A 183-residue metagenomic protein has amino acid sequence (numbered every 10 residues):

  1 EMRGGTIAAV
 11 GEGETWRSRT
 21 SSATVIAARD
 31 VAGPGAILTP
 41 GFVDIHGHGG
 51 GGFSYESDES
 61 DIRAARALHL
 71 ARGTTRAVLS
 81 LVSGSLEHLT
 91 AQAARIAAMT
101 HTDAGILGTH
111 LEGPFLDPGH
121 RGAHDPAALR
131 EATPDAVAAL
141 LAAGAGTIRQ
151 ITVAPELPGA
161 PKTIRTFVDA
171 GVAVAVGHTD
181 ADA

Functional and structural regions predicted by a protein language model:
E1, L38, D44, H110 (+1 more regions): Conserved beta-strand segments that form the floor/walls of ligand-binding pockets within enzyme and binding domains
E1-T39: Histidine-rich, glycine-flanked metal-binding segment
G5, G35, H46, H69 (+2 more regions): Divalent metal-coordination and catalytic microenvironments
T6-A8, I62, D182-A183: Short, intrinsically disordered, charge-balanced linker/junction segments flanking boundaries in proteins
A23-T24, A28, A36, T75 (+3 more regions): A structural micro-motif
A36-H88: Metal-associated gating/positioning segment near the N- to mid-region
E59, S85-A183: Histidine/acidic-residue-rich, glycine-tolerant segments that coordinate divalent metal ions
